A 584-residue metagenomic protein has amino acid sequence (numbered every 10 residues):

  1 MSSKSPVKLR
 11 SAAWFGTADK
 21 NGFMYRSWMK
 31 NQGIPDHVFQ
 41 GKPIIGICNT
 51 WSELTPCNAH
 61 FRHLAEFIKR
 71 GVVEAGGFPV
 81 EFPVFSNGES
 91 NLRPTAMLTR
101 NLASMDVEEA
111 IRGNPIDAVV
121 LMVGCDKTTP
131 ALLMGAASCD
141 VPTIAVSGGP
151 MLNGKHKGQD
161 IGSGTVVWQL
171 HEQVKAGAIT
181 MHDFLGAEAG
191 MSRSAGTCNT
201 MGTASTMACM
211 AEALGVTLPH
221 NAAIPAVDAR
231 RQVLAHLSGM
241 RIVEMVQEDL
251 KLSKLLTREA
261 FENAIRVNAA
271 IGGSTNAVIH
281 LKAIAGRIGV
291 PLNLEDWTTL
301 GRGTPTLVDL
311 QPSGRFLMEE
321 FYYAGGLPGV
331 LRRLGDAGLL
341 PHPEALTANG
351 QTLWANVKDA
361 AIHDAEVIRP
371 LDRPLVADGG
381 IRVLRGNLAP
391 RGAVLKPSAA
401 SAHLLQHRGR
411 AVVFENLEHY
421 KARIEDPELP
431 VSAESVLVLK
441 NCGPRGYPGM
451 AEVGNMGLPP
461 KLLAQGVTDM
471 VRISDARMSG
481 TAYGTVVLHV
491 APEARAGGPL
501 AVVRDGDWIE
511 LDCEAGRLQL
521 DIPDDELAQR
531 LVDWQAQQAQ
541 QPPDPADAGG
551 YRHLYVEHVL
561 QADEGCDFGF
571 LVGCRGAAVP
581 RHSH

Functional and structural regions predicted by a protein language model:
S2-E53, C57, L64-V84, S90 (+4 more regions): Catalytic or ion-coupling anion/metal-binding cores of large enzyme and transporter domains
T55-A59, N91-T99, V119, G124: Short coil/turn segments at secondary-structure boundaries
E81-N114: N-terminal small/polar loop signature for handling phosphorylated ligands or for N-terminal nucleophile
I111-L132, T143-G148: A short, small-residue-rich loop immediately preceding and capping a beta-strand
